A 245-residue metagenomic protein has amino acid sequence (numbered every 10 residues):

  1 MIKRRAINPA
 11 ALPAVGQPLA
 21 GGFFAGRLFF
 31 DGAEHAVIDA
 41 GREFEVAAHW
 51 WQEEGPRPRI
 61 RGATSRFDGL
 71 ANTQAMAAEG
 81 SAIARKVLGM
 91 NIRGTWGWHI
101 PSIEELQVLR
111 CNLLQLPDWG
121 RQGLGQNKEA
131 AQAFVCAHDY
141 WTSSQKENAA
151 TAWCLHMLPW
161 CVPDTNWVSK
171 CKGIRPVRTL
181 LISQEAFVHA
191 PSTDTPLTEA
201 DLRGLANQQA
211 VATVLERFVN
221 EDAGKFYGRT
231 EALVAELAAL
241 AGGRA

Functional and structural regions predicted by a protein language model:
M1, V188-H189, T193-T195, A239-A245: Short intrinsically disordered terminal tails
M1-I92, H138, V168-T179, E185-A190: Extracellular adhesion/carbohydrate-recognition regions
I38-A40, W98-P101: Hydrophobic core segments of beta-strands in well-ordered, beta-rich domains
A84-G97, I103-D164: An exposed tryptophan-centered "aromatic clamp" motif
L106-V108, L181-Q184: Short Cys/His-centered divalent metal-binding micro-motifs
D164-I174, F226-E231: Short glycine/proline-enriched turn or capping motifs at secondary-structure junctions
V188-Y227: Charged/polar low-complexity intrinsically disordered segments, enriched in acidic residues
E221-R244: Short, charge-rich amphipathic interface segments used for partner binding and complex assembly
